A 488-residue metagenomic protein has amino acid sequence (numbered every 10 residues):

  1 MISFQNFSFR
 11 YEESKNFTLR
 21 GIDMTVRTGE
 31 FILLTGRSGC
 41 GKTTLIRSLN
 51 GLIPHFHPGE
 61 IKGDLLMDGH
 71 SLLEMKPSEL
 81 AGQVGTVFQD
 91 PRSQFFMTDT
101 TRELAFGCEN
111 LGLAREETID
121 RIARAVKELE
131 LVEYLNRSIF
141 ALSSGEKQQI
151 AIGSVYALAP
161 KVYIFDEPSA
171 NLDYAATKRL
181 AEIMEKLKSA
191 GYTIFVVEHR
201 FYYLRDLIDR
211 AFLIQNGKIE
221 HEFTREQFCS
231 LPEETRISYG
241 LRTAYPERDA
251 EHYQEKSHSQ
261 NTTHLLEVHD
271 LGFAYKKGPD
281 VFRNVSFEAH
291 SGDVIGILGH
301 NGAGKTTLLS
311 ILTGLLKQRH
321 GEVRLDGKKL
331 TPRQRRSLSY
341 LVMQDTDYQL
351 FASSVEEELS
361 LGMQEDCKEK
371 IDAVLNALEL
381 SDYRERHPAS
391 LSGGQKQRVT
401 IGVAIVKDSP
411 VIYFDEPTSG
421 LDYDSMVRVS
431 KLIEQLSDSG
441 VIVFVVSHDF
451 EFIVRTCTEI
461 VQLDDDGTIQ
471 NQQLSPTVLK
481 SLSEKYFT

Functional and structural regions predicted by a protein language model:
T35-R37, L298-H300: The feature captures the beta-strand-to-loop junction immediately N-terminal to the Walker
N50, T313: Helix-to-loop junction immediately C-terminal to a conserved catalytic motif
P58-H70, G321-R335: Conserved ABC transporter NBD signature motif
E116-Y134, K368-Y383: Conserved ABC ATPase "signature" region
S138-L142, E146, H387-L391, Q395: Conserved ABC ATPase signature
Y163-D166, I412-D415: Catalytic Walker B motif of ABC-type/P-loop ATPase nucleotide-binding domains
E198-H199, S447-H448: H-loop/switch region of ABC-family ATPase nucleotide-binding domains
